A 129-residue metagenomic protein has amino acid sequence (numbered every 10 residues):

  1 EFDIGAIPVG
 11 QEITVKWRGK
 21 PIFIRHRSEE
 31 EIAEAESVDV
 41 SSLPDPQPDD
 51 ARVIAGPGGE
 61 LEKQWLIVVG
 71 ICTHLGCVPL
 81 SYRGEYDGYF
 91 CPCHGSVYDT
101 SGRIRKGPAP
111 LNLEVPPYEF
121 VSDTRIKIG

Functional and structural regions predicted by a protein language model:
E1-K20: C-terminal segment of N-terminal export signals and the immediately downstream linker at the start of the mature
T14, F23, P117: Short, surface-exposed charged micro-motifs
R18, R25-R27, G70: Structured loops at beta-to-helix junctions and adjacent beta-edge loops in soluble globular domains
I22-R25, I128: Short hydrophobic-aromatic micro-motifs
R27-S28, P110: Residue-level structural signal for beta-strand termini and adjacent loop
E30-I32: Short, surface-exposed beta-strand-loop junctions and turns on beta-sheet-rich folds
E34-G129: Rieske [2Fe-2S] iron-sulfur-binding domain
